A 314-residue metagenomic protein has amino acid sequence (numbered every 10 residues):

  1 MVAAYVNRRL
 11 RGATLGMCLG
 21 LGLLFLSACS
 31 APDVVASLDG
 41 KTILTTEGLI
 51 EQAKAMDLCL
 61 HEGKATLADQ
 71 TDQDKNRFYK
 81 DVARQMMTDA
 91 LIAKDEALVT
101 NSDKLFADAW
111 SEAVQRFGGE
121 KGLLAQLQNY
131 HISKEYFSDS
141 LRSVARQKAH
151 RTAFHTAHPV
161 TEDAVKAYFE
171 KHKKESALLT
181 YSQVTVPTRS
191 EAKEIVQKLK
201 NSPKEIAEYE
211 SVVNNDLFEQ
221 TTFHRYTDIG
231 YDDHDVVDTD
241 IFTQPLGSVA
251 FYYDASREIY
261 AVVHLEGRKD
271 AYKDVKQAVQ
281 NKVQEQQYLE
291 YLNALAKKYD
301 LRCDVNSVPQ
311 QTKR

Functional and structural regions predicted by a protein language model:
M1-K80, D233-Q244, L289, N293-R314: Short, low-structural-confidence N-terminal segments
S30-Y136: N-terminal targeting/tethering segments
P32-G63, A90-I92, A145-H150, F169 (+5 more regions): FKBP-type peptidyl-prolyl cis-trans isomerase
L67-D69, K198-V237, E266, A271-D274: Peptidyl-prolyl cis-trans isomerase
V99-K104, A157-E162, Y272-K273: Solvent-exposed, non-transmembrane alpha-helical starts
I132-R142, V249-A250: A structural signal for short loop-to-beta-strand junctions that line the ligand-binding cleft of periplasmic/secreted
S138, K148-T180: Acidic/polar surface patches and capping/hinge elements
D274-N281: A hydrophobic, small-residue-rich beta->alpha segment in the mid-to-C-terminal subdomain of diverse proteins
